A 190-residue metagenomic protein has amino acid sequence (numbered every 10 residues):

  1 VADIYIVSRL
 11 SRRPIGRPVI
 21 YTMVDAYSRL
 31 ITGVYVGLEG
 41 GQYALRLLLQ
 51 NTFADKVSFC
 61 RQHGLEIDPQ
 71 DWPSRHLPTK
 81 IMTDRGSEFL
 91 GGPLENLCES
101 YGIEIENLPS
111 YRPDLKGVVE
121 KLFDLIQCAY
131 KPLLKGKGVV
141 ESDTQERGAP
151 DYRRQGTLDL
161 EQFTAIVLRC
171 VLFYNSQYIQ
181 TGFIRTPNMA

Functional and structural regions predicted by a protein language model:
V1-E66, P78-K80, N107-S110: A short, conserved beta-strand element enriched in hydrophobic/aromatic residues
I67-K80, R85-A190: Globin-like tetrapyrrole-binding proteins
